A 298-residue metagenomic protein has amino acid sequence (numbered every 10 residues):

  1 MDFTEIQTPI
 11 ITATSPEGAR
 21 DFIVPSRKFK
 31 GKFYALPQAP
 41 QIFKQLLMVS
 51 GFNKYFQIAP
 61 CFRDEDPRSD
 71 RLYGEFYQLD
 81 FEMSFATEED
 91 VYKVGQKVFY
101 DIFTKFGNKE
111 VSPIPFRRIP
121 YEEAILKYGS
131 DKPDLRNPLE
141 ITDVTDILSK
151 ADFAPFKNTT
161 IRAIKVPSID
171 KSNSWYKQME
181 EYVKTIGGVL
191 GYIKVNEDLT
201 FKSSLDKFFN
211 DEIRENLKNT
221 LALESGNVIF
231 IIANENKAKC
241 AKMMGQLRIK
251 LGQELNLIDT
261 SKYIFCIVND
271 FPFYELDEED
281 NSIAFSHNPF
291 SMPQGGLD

Functional and structural regions predicted by a protein language model:
M1-D298: Class II aminoacyl-tRNA synthetase catalytic cores and aaRS-like
